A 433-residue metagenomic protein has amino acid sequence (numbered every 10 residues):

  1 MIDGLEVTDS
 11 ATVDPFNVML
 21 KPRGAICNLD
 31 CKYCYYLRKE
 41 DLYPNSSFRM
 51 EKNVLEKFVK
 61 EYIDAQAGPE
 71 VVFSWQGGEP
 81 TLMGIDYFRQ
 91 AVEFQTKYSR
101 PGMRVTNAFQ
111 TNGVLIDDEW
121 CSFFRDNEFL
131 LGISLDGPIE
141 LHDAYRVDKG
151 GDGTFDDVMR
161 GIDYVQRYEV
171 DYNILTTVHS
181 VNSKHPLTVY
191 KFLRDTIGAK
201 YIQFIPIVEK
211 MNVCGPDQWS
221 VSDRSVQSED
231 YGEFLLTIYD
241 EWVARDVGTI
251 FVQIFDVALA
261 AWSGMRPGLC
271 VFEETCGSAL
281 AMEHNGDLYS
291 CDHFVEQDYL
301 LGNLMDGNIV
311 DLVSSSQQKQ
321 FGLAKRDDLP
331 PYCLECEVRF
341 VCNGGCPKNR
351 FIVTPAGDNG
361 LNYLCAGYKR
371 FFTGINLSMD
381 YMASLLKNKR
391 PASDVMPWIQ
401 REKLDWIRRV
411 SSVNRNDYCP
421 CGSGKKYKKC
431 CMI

Functional and structural regions predicted by a protein language model:
M1-L20, P397-V410: N-terminal [4Fe-4S]-dependent radical SAM core
V13-N53, C431-I433: Canonical Radical SAM [4Fe-4S] cluster-binding loop centered on the CxxxCxxC motif and its immediate flanking residues
G24, R409-K425: Short Cys/His-rich zinc-binding micro-motifs
C27, C31-C34, C270, C276 (+7 more regions): Short cysteine clusters
V59-S74, M83-E209, C430: Radical SAM/AdoMet-radical enzyme domain recognition
Y145-D156, D163, R167-V271, T275 (+3 more regions): Radical SAM enzyme [4Fe-4S]-AdoMet core and its adjacent flexible, acidic and glycine-rich loops/tails across
V295-R415, M432-I433: Flexible mid-to-C-terminal extensions adjoining Fe-S/redox cofactors in radical SAM and related proteins
